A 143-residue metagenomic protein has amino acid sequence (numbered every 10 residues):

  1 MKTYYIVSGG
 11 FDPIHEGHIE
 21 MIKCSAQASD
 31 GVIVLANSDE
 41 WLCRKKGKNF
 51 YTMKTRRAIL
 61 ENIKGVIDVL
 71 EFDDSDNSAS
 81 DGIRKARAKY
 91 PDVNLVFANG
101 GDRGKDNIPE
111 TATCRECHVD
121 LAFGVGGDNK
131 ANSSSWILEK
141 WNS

Functional and structural regions predicted by a protein language model:
M1-S143: Nucleotidyltransferase catalytic core that binds NTPs
